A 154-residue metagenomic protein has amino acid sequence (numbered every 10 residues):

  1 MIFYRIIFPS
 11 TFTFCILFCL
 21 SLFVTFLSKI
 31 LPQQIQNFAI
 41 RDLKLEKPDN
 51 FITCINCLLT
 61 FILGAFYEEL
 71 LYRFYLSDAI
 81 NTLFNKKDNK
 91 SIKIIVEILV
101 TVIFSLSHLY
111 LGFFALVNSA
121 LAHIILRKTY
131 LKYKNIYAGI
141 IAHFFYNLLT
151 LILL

Functional and structural regions predicted by a protein language model:
M1-G64, T82-L83: Juxtamembrane helix-loop-helix connectors linking adjacent transmembrane helices in multi-pass membrane enzymes
L22, D49-L154: Transmembrane helix-loop-helix hairpins at the membrane interface of multi-pass integral membrane proteins
